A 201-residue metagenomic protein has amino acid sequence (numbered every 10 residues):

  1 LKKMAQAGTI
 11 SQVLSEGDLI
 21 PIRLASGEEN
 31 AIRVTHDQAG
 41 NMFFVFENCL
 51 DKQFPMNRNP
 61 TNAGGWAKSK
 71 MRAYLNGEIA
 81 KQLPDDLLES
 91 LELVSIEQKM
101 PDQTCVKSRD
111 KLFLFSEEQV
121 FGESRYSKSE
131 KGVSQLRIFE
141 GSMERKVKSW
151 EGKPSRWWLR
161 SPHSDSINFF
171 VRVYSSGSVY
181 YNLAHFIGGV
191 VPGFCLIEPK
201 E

Functional and structural regions predicted by a protein language model:
L1-E201: Collagenous Gly-X-Y triple-helix signature in extracellular proteins
